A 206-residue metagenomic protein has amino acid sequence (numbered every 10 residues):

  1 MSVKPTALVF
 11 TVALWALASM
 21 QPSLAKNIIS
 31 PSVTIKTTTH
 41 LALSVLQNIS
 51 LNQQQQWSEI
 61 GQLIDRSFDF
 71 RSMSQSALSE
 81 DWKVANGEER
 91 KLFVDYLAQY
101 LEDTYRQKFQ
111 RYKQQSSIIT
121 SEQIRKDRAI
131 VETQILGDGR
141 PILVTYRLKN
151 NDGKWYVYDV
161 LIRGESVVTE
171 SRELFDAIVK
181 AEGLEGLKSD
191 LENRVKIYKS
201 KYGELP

Functional and structural regions predicted by a protein language model:
M1-F10: Bacterial N-terminal signal peptides that target proteins for export
V9-S19: Bacterial N-terminal signal peptides
M20-A25: Sec/Tat signal peptide C-region and signal peptidase I cleavage site
K26-I29, S44, N48-L51, Q55 (+8 more regions): Surface-exposed, polar/charged faces of alpha-helical domains in mature secreted/periplasmic/lumenal proteins
I28-Y105: Early exported N-terminus immediately downstream of N-terminal targeting peptides
D103-I142, R194-P206: Surface-exposed, charged secondary-structure patches
L143, R147-T169: Short beta-strand edge/turn micro-motifs at domain boundaries
I162-P206: Low-complexity, intrinsically disordered terminal/linker segments enriched in charged and Gly/Pro repeats
